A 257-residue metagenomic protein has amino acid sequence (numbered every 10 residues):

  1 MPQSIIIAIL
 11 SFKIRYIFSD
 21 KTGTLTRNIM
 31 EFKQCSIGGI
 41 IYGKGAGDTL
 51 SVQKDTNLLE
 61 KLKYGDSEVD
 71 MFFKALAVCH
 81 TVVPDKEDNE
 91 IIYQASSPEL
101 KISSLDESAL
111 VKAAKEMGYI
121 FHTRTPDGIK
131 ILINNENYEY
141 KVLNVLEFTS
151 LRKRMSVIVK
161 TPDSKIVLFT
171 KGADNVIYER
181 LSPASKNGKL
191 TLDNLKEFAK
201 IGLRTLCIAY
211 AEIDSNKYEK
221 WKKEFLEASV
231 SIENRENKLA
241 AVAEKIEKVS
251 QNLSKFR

Functional and structural regions predicted by a protein language model:
M1-R257: Conserved cytosolic headpiece of P-type ATPases
